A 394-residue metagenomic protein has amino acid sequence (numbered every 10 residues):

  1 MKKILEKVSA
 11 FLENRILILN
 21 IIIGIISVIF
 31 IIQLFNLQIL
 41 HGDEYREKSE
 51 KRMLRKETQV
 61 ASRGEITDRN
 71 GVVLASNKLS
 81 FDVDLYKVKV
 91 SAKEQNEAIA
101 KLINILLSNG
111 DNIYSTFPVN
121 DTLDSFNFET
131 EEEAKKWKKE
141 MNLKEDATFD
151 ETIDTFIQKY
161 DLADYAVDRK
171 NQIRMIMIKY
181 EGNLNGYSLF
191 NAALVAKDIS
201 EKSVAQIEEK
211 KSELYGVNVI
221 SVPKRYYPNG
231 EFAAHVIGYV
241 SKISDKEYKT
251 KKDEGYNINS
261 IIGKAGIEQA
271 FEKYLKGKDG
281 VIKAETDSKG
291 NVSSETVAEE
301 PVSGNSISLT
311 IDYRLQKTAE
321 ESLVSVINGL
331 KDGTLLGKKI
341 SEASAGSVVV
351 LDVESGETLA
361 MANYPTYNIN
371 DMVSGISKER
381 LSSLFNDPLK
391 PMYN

Functional and structural regions predicted by a protein language model:
K2-S303, V324-S347, V353-E354, T366: Membrane-proximal periplasmic segments of bacterial cell-envelope enzymes, especially penicillin-binding proteins
V83-L85, L309, A360: Short, well-ordered beta-strand elements
V83-N96, T366-P391: A short, polar/charged loop-to-alpha-helix boundary motif
S288, S303-L315: Conserved beta-strand/loop elements of the cytosolic catalytic core of P-type E1-E2 ATPases, chiefly in the P-domain
I307-I311, S344-A345, E379-N394: Short active-site loop at a secondary-structure junction that contains or immediately precedes the catalytic residue(s)
A319, G356: Conserved hydrophobic/aromatic pocket- or pore-lining residues that grip, position, or stack substrates in active sites
V349-L351, T358-M361: Mobile, glycine-rich extracellular loop/lid and propeptide segments that shape or gate substrate/ligand access
